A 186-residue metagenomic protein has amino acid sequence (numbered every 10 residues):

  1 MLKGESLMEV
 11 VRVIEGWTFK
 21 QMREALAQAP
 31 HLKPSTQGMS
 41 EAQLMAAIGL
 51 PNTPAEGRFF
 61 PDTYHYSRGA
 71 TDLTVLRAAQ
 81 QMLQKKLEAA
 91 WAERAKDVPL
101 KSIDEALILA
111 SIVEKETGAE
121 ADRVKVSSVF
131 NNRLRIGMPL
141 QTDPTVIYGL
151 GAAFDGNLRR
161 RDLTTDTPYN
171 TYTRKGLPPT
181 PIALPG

Functional and structural regions predicted by a protein language model:
M1-K3, E41-A46: Short, flexible domain-boundary/linker segments around small modular repeats
L2, V10-I14, Q21, A25 (+3 more regions): Soluble periplasmic/extracytoplasmic beta-strand elements of cell-envelope proteins
G4-H31, K96-I103: Glycine-rich loop/hinge motif
T18-F19, S40, T71-D72: Short, structural beta-strand-to-alpha-helix junction motif
P30-K33, A46-G186: Bacterial extracytoplasmic/cell-wall-associated proteins, especially those involved in peptidoglycan
K33-A42: Short, well-structured active-site flanking segments
